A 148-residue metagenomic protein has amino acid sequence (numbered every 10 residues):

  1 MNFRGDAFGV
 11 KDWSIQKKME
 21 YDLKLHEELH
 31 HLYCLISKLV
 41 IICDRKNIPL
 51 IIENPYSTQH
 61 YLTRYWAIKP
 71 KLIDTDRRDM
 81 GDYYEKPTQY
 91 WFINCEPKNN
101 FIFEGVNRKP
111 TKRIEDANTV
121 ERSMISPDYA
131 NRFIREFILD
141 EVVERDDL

Functional and structural regions predicted by a protein language model:
M1-L148: Conserved active-site and SAM-binding loop architecture of S-adenosyl-L-methionine-dependent nucleic-acid
